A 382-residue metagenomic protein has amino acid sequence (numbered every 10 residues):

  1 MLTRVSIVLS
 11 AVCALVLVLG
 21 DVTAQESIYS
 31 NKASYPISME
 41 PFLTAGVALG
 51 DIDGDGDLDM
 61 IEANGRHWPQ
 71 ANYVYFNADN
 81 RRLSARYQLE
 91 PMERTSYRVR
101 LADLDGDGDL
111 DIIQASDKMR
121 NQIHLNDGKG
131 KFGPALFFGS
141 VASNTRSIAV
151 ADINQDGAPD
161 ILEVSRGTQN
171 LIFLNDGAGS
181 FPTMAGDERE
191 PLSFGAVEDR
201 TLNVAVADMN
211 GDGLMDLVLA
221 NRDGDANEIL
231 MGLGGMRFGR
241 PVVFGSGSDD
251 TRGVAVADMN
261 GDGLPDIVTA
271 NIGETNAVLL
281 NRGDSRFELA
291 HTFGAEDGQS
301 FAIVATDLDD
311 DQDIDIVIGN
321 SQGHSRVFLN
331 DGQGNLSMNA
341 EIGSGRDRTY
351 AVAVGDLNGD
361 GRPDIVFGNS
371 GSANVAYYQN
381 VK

Functional and structural regions predicted by a protein language model:
V8-V18: Bacterial N-terminal signal peptides
T23-F42, F76-R94, L125-S143, L174-D199 (+4 more regions): Blade-edge motifs of beta-propeller repeat domains
S38-G56, M60-E62: Beta-strand-rich domains and repeat architectures in extracellular enzymes and scaffolds, especially beta-propellers
A45-G54, Y97-G106, R146-Q155, L202-G211 (+4 more regions): Beta-propeller blade termini
G56-E62, G108-L110, Q114, G157-P159 (+5 more regions): Glycine-aliphatic tripeptides that mark coil-to-beta-strand junctions in extracellular and membrane proteins
G65-H67, D117, R166, R222-D223 (+3 more regions): Short loop/turn segments immediately following the C-termini of beta-strands
A71-Y75, R120-H124, Q169-F173, A226-L230 (+3 more regions): A short loop-to-beta-strand structural motif that recurs across blades of beta-propeller domains
Y350-K382: Blade-level signature of beta-propeller repeat domains, shared across WD40, Kelch, NHL, RCC1 and BNR/Asp-box propellers
